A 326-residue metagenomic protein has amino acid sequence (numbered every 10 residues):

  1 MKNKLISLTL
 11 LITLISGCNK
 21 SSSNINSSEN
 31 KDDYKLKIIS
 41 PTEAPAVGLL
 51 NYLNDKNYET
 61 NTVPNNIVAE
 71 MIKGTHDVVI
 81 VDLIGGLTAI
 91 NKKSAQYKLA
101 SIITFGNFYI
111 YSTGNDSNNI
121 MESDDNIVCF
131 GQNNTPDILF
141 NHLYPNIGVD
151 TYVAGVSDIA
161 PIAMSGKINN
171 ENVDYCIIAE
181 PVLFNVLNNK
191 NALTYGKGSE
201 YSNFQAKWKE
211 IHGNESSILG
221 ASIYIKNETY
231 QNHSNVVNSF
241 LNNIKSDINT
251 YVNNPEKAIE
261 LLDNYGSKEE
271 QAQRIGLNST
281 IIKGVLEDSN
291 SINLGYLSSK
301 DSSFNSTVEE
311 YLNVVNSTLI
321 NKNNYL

Functional and structural regions predicted by a protein language model:
K2-L8: Sec-dependent signal peptide recognition, specifically the positively charged N-region followed immediately by
L14-G17: C-terminal motif of bacterial Sec signal peptides marking the signal peptidase cleavage site
N19-S21: Bacterial signal peptide processing site
N24-D158, K167-Y175, E180, N191-G196: Short, glycine-/small- and polar/acidic-enriched structural segments that line small-molecule recognition paths
I84-G85, A163-L261: Pocket-lining segment of extracytoplasmic ligand-binding domains
E122-D125, Y201-S216, S291-S302: Short, solvent-exposed loop/beta-turn-alpha elements that line the ligand-binding surface or hinge of extracytoplasmic
Y230-V314: Secondary-structure end/capping motifs
T318-L326: Long, low-complexity C-terminal extensions of enzymes
